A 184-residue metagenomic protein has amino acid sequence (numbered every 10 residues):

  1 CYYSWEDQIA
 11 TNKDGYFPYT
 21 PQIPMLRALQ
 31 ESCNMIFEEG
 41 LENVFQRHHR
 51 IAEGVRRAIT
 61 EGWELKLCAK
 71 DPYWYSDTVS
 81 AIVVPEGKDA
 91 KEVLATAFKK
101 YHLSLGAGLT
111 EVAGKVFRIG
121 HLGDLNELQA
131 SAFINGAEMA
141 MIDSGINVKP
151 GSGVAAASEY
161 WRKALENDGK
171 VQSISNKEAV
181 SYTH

Functional and structural regions predicted by a protein language model:
C1-R57: Active-site C-terminal subdomain of aminotransferase-like
G40-R47, E64-D71, G108-T110, S144-A155: Flexible, glycine/charged-enriched surface loops at secondary-structure junctions
K66-K100: Conserved PLP-binding catalytic core of the aspartate aminotransferase-like
Y73-T78, T110-R118, G153-Y160: Small/polar glycine-rich anion-binding or flexible loop at a beta-alpha turn
A81-G87, S104-A132: Conserved PLP-binding active-site segment of the aspartate aminotransferase-like
F98-L105, A140-M141: A common structural junction motif
D143-A179: Structural signal for terminal/edge beta-strands and the immediately following C-terminal loop/tail that closes
T183-H184: Conserved small/polar residues in nucleotide/adenosyl-binding loops
